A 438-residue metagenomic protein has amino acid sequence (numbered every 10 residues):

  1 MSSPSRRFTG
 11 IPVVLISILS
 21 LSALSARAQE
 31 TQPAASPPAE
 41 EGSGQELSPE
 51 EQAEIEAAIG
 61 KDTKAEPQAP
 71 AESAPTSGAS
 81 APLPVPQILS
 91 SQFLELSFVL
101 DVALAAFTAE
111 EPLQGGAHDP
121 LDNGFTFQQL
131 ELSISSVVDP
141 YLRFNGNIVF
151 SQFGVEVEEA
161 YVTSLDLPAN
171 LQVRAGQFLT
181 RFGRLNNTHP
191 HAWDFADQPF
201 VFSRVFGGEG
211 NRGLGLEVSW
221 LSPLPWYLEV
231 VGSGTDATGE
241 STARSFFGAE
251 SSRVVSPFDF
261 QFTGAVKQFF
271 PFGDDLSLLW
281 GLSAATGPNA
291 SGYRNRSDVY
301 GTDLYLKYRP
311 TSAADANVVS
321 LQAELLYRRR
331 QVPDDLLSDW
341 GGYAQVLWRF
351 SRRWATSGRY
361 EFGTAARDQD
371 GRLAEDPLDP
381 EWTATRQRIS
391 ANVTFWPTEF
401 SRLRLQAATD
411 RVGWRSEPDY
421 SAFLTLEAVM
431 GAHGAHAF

Functional and structural regions predicted by a protein language model:
A26-L113, T425-E427, G434-F438: N-terminal periplasmic/intermembrane-space "pro-region" immediately following the signal or transit peptide
P82-E240, F258-T263, K267-S277, Q345-F350 (+1 more regions): Outer membrane beta-barrel
S91, D122-F127, F153-V157, E209-N211 (+7 more regions): Transmembrane beta-barrel outer-membrane domains
A103-F107, Y141-R143, S151-F153, F182 (+8 more regions): Sequence/structural signature of outer-membrane beta-barrel proteins
A106-G116, P333-D334, R353-D410, F438: Outer membrane beta-barrel transmembrane domains
T108-Q114, F153-Y161, N187-P190, T242-E250 (+5 more regions): Outer-membrane beta-barrel translocator domains and adjoining extracellular loop/strand segments of Gram-negative
V218, F395, P418-F438: Outer-membrane beta-barrel "beta-signal"
D275-P380, Q387: Detector for outer-membrane/organellar transmembrane beta-barrel domains, recognizing the amphipathic beta-strand
